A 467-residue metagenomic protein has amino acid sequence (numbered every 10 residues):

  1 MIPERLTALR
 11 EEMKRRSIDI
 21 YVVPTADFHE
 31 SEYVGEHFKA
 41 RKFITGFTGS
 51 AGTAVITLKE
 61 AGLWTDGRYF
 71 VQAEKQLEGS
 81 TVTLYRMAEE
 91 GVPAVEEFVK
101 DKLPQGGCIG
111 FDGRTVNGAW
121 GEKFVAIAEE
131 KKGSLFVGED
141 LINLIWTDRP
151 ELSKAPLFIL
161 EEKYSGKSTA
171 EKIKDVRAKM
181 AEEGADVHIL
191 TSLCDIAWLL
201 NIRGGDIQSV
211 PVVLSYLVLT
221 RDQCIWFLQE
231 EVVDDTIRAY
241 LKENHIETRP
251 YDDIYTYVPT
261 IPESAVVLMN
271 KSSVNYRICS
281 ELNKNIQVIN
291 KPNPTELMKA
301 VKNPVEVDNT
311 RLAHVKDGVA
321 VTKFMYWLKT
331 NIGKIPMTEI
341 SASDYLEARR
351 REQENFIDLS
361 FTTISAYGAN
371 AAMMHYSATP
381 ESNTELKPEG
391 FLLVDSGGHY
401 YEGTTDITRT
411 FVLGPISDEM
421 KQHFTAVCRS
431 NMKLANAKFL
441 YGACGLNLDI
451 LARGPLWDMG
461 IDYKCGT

Functional and structural regions predicted by a protein language model:
M1-T467: Active-site neighborhoods and metal-handling regions in enzymes and metal-associated proteins
